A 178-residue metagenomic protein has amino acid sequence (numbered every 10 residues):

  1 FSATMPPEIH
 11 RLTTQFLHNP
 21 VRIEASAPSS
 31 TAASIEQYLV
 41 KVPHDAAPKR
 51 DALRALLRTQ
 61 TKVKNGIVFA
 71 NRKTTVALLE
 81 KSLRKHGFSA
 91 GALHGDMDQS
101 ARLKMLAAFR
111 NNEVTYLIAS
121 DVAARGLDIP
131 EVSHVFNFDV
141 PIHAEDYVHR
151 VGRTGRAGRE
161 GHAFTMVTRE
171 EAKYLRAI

Functional and structural regions predicted by a protein language model:
F1-I178: Conserved helicase RecA-like core
